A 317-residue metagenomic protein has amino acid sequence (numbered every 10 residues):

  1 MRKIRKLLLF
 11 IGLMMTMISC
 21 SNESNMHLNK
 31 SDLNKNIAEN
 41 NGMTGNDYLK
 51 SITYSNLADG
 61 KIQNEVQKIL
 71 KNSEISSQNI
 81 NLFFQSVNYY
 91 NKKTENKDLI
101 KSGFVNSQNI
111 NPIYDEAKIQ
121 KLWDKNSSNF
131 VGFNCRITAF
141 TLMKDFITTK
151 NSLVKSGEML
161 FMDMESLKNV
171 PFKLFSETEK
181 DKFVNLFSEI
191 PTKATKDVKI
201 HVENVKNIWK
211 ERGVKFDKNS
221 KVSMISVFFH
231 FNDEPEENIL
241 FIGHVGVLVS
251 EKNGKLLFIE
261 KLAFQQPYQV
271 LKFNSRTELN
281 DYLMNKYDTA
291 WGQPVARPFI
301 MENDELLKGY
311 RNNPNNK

Functional and structural regions predicted by a protein language model:
M1-L8: Bacterial N-terminal signal peptides that target proteins for export
L9-M14: Hydrophobic helical h-region of N-terminal Sec-dependent signal peptides in bacterial secretory/periplasmic proteins
I18-S19: C-terminal motif of bacterial Sec signal peptides marking the signal peptidase cleavage site
N22: Short, conserved catalytic or interaction motifs in soluble domains
H27-N88: N-terminal mature-domain "stem" immediately C-terminal to a signal peptide or N-terminal signal-anchor/transmembrane
E65-F231, I239-G243, S250-A263: Acidic/His-rich structured neighborhood in mature extracellular/periplasmic domains
L256-L262, N274-K317: Low-complexity, Gly/Ser/Thr/Pro-rich intrinsically disordered linker/tail segments
